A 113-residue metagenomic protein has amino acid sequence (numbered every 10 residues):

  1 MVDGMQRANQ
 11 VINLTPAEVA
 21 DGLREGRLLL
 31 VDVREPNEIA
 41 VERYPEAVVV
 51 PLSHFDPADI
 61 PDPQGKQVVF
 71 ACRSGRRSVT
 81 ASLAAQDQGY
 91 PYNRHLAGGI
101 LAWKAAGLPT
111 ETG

Functional and structural regions predicted by a protein language model:
M1-L29, E35-V69, R76-G113: Rhodanese-like catalytic fold shared by cysteine-dependent sulfurtransferases and DSP/PTP-type phosphatases
